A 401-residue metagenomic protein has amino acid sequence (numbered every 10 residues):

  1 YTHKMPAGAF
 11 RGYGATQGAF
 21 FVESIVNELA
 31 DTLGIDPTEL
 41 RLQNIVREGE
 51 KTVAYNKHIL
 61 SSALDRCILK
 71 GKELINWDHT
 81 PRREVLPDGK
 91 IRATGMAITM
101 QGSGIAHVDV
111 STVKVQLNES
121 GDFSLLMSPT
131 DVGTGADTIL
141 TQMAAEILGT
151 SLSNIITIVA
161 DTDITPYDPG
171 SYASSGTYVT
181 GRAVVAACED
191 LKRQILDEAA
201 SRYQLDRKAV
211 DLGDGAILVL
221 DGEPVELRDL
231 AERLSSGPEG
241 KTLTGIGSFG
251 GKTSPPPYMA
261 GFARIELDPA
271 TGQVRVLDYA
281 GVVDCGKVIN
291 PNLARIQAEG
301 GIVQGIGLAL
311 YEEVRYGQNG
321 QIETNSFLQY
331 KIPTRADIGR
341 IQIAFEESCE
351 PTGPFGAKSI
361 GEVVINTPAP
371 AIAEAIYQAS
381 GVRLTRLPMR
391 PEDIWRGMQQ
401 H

Functional and structural regions predicted by a protein language model:
Y1-G95, T99-Q101, M143-H401: C-terminal catalytic domains of large/alpha subunits in multi-subunit enzymes
A15, P129-T130: Short beta->alpha junction loops/turns
R66, V110, T138-I139: Generic recognition of short, well-ordered alpha-helical segments
T94-D122, M127, T134: Conserved beta-alpha junction segments in alpha/beta enzyme cores
A136-A144: Thiamine diphosphate
